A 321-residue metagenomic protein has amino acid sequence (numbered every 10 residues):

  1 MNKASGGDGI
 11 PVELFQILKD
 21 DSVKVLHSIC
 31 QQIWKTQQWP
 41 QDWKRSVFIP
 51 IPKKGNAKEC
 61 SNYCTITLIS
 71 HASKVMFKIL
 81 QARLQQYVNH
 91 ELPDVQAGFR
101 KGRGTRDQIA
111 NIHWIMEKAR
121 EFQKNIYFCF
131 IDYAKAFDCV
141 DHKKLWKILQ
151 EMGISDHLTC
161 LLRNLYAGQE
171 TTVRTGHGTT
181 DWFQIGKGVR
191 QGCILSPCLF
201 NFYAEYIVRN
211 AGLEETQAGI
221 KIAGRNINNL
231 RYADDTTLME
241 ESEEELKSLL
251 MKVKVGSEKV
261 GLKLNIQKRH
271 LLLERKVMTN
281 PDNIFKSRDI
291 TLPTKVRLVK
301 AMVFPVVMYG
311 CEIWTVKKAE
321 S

Functional and structural regions predicted by a protein language model:
M1-Y203: Conserved pre-catalytic core of RNA-dependent polymerases
W34-T36, H113-E117, T216, A223-R225 (+3 more regions): Eukaryotic intrinsically disordered and solvent-exposed regulatory patches
L80-Q96, L199-A233, T237: Active-site palm subdomain of RNA-directed nucleic acid polymerases
M116-A119, F130, A134-F137, A233-T236 (+2 more regions): Residues that mediate protein self-association or partner binding, especially in amphipathic alpha-helical
K135-M152, L230-V260, R275, T315-K318: Catalytic palm subdomain of template-directed nucleic-acid polymerases, centered on the conserved carboxylate motif
H177, L264-R275: Short, conserved micro-motifs composed of acidic
E274-S321: Non-catalytic, peripheral interaction segments enriched in hydrophobic/basic residues
